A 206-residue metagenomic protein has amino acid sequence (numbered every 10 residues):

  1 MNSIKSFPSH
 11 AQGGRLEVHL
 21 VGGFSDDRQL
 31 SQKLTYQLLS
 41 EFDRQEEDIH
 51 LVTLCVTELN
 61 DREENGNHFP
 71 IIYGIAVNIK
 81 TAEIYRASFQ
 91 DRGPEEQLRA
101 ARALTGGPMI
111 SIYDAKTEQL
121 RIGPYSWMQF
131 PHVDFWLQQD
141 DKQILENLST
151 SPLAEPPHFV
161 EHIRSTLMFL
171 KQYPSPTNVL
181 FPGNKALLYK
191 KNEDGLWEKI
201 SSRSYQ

Functional and structural regions predicted by a protein language model:
M1-G13, K199-Q206: Conserved mixed alpha/beta catalytic, RNA-binding, or beta-rich assembly cores of soluble enzyme, regulatory
S6-A11, D26-K33, F42: Extended C-terminal subregions enriched in glycine
Q12-V18, I49-V52: Residue-level recognition of the N-termini of beta-strands and the immediately preceding loop/turn
E17-D26: Short glycine-rich or small-residue beta-strand-to-loop segments that form or flank ligand, phosphate, metal/Fe-S
L30-Q206: C-terminal functional modules of predominantly eukaryotic multidomain proteins
